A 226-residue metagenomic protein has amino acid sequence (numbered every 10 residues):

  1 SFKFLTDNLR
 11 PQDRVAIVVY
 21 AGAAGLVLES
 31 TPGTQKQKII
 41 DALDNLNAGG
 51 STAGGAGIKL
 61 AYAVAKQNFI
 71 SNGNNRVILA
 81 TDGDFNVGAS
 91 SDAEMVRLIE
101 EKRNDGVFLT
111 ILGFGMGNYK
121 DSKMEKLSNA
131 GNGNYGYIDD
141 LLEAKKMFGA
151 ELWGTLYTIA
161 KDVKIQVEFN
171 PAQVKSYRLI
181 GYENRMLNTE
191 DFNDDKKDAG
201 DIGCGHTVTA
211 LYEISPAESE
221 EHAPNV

Functional and structural regions predicted by a protein language model:
S1-V163, E190, E220-V226: Exposed acidic/Ser/Thr-rich ligand/metal-binding surfaces
I138, L142, T155-V226: An acidic, Ser/Thr-enriched
